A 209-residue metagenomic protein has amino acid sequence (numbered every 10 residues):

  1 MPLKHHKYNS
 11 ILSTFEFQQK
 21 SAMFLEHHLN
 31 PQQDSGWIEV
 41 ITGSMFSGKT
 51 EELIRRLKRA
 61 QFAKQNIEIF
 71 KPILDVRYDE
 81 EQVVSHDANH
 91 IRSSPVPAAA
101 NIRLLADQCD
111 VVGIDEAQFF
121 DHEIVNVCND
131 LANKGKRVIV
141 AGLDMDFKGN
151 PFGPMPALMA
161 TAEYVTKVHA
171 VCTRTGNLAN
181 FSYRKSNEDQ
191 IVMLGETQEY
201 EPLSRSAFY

Functional and structural regions predicted by a protein language model:
M1-A22: N-terminal amphipathic/basic-hydrophobic helices that include classical n-h-c signal peptides and signal-anchor
K20-A106, D146-A157, K167-A170, L194-Y209: Conserved P-loop
N66, R137, Y164: Residues at the starts of beta-strands that form the adenosine-phosphate
D107, D121, N129, N133 (+1 more regions): Active-site loop-to-helix "anion-binding N-cap" substructures in soluble metabolic enzymes
A117-V127, M145-F152: Conserved ATPase-coupling elements of RecA-like P-loop NTPase cores
L131-P154: Sensor-1/coupling segment of RecA-like P-loop NTPase cores
